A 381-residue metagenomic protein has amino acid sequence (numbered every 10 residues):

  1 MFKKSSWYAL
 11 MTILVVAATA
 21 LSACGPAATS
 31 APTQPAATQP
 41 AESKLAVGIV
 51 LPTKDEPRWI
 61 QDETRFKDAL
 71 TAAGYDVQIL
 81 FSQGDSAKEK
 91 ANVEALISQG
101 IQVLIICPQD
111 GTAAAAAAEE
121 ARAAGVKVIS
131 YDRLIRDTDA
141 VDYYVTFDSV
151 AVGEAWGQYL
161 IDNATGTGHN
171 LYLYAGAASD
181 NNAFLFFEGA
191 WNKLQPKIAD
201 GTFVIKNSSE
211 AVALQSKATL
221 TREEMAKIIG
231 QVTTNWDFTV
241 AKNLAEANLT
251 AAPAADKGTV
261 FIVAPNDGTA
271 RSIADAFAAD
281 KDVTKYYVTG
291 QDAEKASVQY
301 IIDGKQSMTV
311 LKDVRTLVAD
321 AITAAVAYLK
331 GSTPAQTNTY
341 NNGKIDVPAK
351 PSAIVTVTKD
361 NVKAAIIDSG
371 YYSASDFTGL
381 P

Functional and structural regions predicted by a protein language model:
M1-M11: Bacterial N-terminal signal peptides that target proteins for export
K3-K4, G25-P381: A residue-level marker of the well-folded mature domains of exported/periplasmic proteins
V15: Extracellular adhesion/carbohydrate-binding repeat motifs centered on closely spaced tryptophans
A18-A23: C-terminal motif of bacterial Sec signal peptides marking the signal peptidase cleavage site
